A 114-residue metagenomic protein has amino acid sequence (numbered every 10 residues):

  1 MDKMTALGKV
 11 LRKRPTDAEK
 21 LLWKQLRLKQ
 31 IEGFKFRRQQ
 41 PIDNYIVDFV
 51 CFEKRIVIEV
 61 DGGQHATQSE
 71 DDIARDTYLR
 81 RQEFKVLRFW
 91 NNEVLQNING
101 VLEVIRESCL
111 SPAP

Functional and structural regions predicted by a protein language model:
M1-F34, R81, P112-P114: Solvent-exposed, charged helical/coil patches that constitute nucleic-acid or partner-interaction surfaces
L11, P15, D43-S108: Basic, amphipathic alpha-helical patches used to engage nucleic acids or provide basic targeting signals, exemplified
Q30, Q39-Q40, Q64: Glutamine-centric residue-chemistry signal
F36-Q39, F89: Residue-level detector of family-conserved "landmark" positions at structurally sensitive sites
Q39, L110-P112: Selective for proline/serine-rich intrinsically disordered segments in cytosolic/nuclear regulatory regions
